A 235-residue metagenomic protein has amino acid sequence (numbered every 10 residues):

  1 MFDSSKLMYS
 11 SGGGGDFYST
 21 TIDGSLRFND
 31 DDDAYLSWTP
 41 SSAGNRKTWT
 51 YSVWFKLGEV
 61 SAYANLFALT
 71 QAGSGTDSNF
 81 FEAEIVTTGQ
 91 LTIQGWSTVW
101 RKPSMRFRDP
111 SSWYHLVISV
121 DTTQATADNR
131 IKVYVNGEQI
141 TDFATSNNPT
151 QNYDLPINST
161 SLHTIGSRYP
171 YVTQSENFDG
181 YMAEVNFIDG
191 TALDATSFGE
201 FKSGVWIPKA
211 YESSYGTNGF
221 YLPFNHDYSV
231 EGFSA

Functional and structural regions predicted by a protein language model:
M1-G24, D31-D32, A125-A127, K132 (+2 more regions): Extended recognition patches within non-cytosolic domains
M1-K47, T88-T98, S159-I165: Low-complexity, glycine/proline/serine-rich flexible segments
N29-T48, W100-R108, V172-Q174, I207-E212: Short surface loop/edge beta-strand patches of beta-sandwich-type extracellular domains that form ligand-contact sites
D31-T92, Q124-A127, T196: Extracellular glycan-recognition modules
Y51-E59, L116-I118, I165, M182-F187 (+1 more regions): Short hydrophobic/aromatic patches on beta-strands that form ligand-binding or substrate-lining surfaces
V53, S111-T122, V133: Short tryptophan-centered beta-strand motifs in secreted/extracellular beta-sheet-rich domains of glycan-recognition
I93-H115: Short, aromatic/His-centered strand-loop micro-motif at the edge of beta-sheets
V99, P156-M182: Extracellular glycan-interaction patches encoded by glycine-rich segments
